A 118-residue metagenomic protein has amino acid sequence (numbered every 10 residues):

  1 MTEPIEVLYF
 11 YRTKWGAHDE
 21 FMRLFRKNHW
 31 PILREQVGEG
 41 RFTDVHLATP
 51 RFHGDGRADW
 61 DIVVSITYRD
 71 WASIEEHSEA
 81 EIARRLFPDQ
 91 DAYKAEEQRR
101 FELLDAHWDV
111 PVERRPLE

Functional and structural regions predicted by a protein language model:
M1, T43-W60, R85-E118: Glycine-rich beta-strand-turn "strand-cap" elements at beta-sheet edges
P4-R12, V63-V64: Active-site-flanking beta-strand signature of metal-NTP-handling nucleotidyl enzymes and homologous cyclase-like
A17-V45: Short amphipathic alpha-helical segments
D19-R23, R69-E81: Short amphipathic alpha-helices within nucleic acid-binding modules
I32-L33, I82-P88: A common structural junction motif
A58, V64-R69: Aromatic/basic micro-patches that form nucleic-acid/chromatin recognition or nuclease catalytic surfaces
